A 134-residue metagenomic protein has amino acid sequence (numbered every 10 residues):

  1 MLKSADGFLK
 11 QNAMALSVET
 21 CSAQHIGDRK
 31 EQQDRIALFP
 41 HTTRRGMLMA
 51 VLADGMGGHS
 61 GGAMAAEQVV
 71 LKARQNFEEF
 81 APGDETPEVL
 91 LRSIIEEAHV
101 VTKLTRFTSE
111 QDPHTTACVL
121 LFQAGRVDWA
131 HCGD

Functional and structural regions predicted by a protein language model:
M1-G133: PP2C/PPM-type serine/threonine phosphatase catalytic domain
